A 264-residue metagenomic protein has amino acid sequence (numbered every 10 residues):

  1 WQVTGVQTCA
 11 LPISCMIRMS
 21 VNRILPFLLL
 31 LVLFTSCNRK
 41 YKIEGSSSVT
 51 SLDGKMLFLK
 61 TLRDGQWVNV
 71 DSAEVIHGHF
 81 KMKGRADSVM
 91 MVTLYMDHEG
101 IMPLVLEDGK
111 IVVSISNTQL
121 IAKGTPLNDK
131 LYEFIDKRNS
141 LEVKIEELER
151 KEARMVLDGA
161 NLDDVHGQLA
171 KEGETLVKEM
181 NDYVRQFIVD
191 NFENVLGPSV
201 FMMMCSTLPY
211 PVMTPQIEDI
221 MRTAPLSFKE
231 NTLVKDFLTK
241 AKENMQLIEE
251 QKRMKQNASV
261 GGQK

Functional and structural regions predicted by a protein language model:
W1-I13: Single conserved hydrophobic/aromatic residue that forms the stacking wall/gate of nucleotide- or nucleobase-binding
T4-Q7, N22, K235, G261: N-terminal non-cleavable signal-anchor helices
A10-S46: Bacterial Sec-dependent N-terminal signal peptides
C37-N181: A non-transmembrane, solvent-exposed segment enriched in polar/low-complexity residues
D129-E133, Y183, I188-V195: Soluble oligomerization/assembly scaffold segments of membrane-associated complexes
E174, Q186, T207: Short, glycine/charged-rich beta-strand-loop motifs at protein surfaces that mediate ligand recognition and catalysis
V189-F192, L196-K264: Charged, long alpha-helical assembly modules
